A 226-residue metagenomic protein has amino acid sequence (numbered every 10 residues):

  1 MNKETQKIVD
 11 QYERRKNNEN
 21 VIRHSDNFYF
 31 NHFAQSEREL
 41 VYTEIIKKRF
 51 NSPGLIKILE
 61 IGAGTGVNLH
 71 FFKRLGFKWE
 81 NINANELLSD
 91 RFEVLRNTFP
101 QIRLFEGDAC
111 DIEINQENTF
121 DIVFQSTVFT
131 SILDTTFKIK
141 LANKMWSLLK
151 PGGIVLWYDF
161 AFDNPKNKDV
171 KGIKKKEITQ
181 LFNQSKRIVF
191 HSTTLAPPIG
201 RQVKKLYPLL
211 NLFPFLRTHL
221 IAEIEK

Functional and structural regions predicted by a protein language model:
M1-S25: N-terminal, positively charged/glycine-rich alpha-helical extensions of SAM-dependent methyltransferases
Q35-G54, F71: Conserved alpha-helix/loop element of class I SAM-dependent methyltransferases that forms part of the SAM/SAH-binding
L59, T65-I112: Class I SAM-dependent methyltransferase SAM/SAH-binding core
I114-V123: A short acidic, Gly/Pro-enriched loop at the edge of an enzyme's catalytic core that lines a small-molecule cofactor
I122-T136: A short SAM/SAH-binding and catalytic strip from SAM-dependent methyltransferases
I139-P151: A short glycine-rich, Lys/Arg-flanked "PGG" loop and its adjoining helix->strand segment in the class I
G152-D159: Conserved beta-strand signature within the Rossmann-like core of class I S-adenosyl-L-methionine
V170-T193: Short alpha-helix
